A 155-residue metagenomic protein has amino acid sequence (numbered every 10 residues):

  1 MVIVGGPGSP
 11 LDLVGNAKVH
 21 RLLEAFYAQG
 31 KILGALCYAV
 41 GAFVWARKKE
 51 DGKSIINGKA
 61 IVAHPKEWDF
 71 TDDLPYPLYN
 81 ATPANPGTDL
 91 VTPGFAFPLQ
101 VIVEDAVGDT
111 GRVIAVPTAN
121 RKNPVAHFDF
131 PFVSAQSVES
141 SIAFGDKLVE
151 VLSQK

Functional and structural regions predicted by a protein language model:
V2-G34, A39-K155: Active-site-adjacent pocket-lining segments in enzyme domains
